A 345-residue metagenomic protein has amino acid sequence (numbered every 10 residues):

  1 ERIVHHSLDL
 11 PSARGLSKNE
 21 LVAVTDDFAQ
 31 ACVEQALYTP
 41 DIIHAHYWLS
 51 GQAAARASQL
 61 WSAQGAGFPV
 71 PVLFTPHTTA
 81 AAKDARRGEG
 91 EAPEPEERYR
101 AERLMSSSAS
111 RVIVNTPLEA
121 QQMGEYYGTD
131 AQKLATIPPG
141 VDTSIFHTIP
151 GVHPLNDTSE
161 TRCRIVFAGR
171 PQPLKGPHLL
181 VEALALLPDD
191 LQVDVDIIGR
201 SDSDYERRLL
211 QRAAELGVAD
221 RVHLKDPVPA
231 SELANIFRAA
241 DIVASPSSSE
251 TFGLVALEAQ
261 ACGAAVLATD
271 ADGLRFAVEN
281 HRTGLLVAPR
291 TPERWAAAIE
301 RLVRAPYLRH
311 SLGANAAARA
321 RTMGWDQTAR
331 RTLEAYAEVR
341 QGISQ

Functional and structural regions predicted by a protein language model:
A80, P93-V112: Membrane-proximal helix-turn-helix segments that form the acceptor-binding/catalytic region of lipid-linked
L118, G140: Carbohydrate-associated surface elements
C163, F167-L186, R207, E293: A conserved mid-protein helix/loop that constitutes part of the nucleotide-sugar donor-binding site
E206-V228: Nucleotide-activated donor-binding/catalytic signature segment of Leloir-type glycosyltransferases, i.e., the conserved
P227-V228, N235-A240: Short alpha-helical donor nucleotide-sugar binding micro-motif in glycosyltransferases
S248: Aromatic "clamp/platform" in nucleotide-sugar-dependent glycosyltransferases that forms part of the donor/acceptor
A265-A268, V278: Short hydrophobic beta-strand element within catalytic cores of glycosyltransferases and related nucleotide-activated
N280-H281, L285-P292, R301-P306: Conserved acidic donor-binding segment of nucleotide-sugar-dependent glycosyltransferases
